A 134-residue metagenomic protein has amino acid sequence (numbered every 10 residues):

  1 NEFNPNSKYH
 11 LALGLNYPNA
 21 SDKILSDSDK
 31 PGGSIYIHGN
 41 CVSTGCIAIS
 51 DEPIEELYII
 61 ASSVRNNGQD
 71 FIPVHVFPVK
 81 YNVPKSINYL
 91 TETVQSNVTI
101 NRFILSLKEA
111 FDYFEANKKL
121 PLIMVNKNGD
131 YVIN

Functional and structural regions predicted by a protein language model:
N1-I133: Exported/periplasmic cell-wall-interacting domains
